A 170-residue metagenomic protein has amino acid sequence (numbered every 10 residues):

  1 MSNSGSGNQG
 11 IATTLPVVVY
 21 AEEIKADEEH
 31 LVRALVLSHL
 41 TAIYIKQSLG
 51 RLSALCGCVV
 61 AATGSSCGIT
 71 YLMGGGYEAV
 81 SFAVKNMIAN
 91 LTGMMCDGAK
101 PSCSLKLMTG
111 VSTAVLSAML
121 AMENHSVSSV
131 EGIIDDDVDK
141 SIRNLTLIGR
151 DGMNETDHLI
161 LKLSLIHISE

Functional and structural regions predicted by a protein language model:
M1-L15, G57-V60: Conserved phosphate/anionic-ligand binding catalytic regions in large, soluble enzymes, centered on
M1-S4, C103, H158-L165: Basic/polar, acidic-poor N-terminal "presequence/leader" segments that form or can form short amphipathic helices
G10-V17, A62-G68, S112-L116: Well-ordered alpha-helical segments within folded domains of soluble proteins
L15-V19, E28-R33, D139-M153: Short alpha-helical interface patches
Y20-R33, L37-T109, A121-G132: Hydrophobic alpha-helical bundle architecture
I88-N90, A99, G110, A114 (+2 more regions): Zinc-dependent metallohydrolase catalytic domains
V130-L145, M153-L161: An acidic, Gly/Ser/Thr/Pro-rich helix-cap/linker signature
I166-E170: Conserved small/polar residues in nucleotide/adenosyl-binding loops
